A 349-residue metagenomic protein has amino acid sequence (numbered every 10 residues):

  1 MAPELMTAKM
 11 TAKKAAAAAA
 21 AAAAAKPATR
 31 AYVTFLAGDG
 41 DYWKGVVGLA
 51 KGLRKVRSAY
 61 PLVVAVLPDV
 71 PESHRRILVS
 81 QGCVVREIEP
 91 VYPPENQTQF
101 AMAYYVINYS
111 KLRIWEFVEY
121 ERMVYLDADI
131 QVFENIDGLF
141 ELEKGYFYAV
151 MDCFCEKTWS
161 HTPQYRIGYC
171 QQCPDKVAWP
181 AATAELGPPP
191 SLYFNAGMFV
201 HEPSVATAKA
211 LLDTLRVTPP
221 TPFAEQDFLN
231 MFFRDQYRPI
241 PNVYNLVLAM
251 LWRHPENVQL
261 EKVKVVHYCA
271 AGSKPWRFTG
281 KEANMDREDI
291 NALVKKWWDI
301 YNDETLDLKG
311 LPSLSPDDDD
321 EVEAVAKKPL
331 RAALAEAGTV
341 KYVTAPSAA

Functional and structural regions predicted by a protein language model:
A2-A349: Glycosyltransferase catalytic domains, chiefly GT-A lineage
